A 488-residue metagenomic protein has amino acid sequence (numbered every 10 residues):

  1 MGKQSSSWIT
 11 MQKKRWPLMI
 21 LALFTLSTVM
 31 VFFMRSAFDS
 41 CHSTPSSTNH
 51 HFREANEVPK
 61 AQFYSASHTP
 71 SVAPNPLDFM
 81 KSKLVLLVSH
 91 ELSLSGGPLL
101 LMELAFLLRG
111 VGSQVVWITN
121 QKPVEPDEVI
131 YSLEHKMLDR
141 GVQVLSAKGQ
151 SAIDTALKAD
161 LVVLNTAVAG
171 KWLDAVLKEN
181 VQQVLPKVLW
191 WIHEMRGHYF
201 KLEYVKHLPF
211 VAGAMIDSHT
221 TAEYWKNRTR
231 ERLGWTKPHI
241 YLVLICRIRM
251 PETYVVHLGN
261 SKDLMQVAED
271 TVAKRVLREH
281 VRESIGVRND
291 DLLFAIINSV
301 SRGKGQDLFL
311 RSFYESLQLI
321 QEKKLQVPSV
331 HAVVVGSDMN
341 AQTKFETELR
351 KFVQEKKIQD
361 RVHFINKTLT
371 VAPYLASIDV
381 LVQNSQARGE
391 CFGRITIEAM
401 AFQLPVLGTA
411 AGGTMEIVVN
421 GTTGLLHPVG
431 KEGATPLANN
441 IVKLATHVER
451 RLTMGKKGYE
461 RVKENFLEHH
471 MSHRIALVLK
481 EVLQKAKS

Functional and structural regions predicted by a protein language model:
G2-S47: N-terminal signal-anchor transmembrane helix specifying type II single-pass membrane topology of secretory-pathway
L86, R288-K304, L310-Y314, V333: Conserved donor-binding/catalytic core segment of Leloir-type glycosyltransferases
A159-D160, A376-C391, L404: Acidic donor-binding loop of glycosyltransferase active sites
W172, F200-K201, P209-P238, L244-V255 (+2 more regions): A short, active-site helix/loop in glycosyltransferases that binds the activated sugar's phosphate group
A341-E346, Q359-T368, Y374, L426: Active-site donor-binding acidic/aromatic loop of nucleotide-activated sugar and phosphosugar transferases involved
P405-G408, V418: Short hydrophobic beta-strand element within catalytic cores of glycosyltransferases and related nucleotide-activated
M415-V442, E449-R450: Change "using UDP/GDP/dTDP sugars" to "using nucleotide sugars
P436, K443, R450-N465, M471-L477 (+1 more regions): A short, well-ordered alpha-helix in the C-terminal region of glycosyltransferases
